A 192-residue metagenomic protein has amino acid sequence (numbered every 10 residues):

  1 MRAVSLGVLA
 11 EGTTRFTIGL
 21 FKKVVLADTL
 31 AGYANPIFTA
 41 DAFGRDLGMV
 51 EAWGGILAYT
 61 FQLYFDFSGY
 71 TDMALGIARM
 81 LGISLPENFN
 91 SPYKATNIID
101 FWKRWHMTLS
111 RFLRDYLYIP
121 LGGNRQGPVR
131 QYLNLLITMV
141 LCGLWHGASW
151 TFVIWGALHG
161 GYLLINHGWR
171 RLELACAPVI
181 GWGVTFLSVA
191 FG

Functional and structural regions predicted by a protein language model:
M1-G192: Membrane-embedded transmembrane alpha-helical bundles that form the catalytic cores of multi-pass lipid-modifying
